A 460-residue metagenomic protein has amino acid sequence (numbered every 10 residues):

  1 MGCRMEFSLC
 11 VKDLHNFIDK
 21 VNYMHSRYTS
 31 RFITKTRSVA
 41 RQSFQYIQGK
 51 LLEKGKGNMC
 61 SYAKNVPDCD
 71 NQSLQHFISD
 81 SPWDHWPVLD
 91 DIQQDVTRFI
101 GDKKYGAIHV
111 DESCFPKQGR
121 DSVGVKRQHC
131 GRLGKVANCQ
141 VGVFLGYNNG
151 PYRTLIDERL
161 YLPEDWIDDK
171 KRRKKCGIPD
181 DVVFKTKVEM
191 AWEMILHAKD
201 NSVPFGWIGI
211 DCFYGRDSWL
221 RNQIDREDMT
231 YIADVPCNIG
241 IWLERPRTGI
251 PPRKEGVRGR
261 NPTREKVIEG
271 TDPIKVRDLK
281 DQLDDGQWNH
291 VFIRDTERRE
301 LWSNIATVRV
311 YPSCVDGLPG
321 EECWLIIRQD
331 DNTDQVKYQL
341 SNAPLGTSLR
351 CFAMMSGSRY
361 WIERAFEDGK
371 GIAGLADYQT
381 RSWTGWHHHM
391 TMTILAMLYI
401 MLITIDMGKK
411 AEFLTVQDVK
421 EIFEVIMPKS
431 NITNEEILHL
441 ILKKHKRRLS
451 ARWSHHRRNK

Functional and structural regions predicted by a protein language model:
G2-G209, F213-G240, R247, K254-R277 (+2 more regions): Conserved, well-structured functional cores that handle cations and Mg-NTP chemistry
F32-I33, S341, T347-S356, G371-H387 (+1 more regions): Short, solvent-exposed helix-loop connector elements
K50-K54, V66, I78-S81, A343 (+3 more regions): Generic structural signal for hydrophobic core residues of well-folded globular domains
G55, D70, D331-V336, A343-S348 (+1 more regions): Short acidic (Asp/Glu) and glycine-rich catalytic loops that position anionic groups and cofactors
P151-D180, P236, I241-W361, E424 (+3 more regions): An anionic, glycine-rich sequence signature occurring as long contiguous blocks
E363, L395: Hydrophobic, well-ordered secondary-structure elements that form the walls of internal hydrophobic environments
M401-K429: Conserved nucleotidyltransferase catalytic core and NTase-mimicking acidic/glycine-rich helix/loop elements in nucleic
